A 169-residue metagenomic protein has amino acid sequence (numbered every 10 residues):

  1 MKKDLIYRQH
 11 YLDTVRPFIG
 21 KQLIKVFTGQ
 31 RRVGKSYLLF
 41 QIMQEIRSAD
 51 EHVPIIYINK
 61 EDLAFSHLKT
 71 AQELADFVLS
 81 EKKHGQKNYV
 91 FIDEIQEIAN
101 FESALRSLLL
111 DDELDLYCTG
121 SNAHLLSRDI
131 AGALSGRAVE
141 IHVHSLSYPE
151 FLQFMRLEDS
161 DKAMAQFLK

Functional and structural regions predicted by a protein language model:
K2-G20: Pre-Walker A adenine-sensing motif
F27: Hydrophobic anchor at the beta1->P-loop junction of P-loop NTPases
Q30: P-loop (Walker A) phosphate-binding loop of NTP-binding proteins
K35: Conserved lysine of the Walker
L38, I42: Hydrophobic positions on the alpha1 helix immediately C-terminal to the Walker A/P-loop
I56-N88: Short glycine-rich substrate-engagement loop in P-loop NTPases that contacts/grips substrate
E102-A123, A131-G132: Conserved catalytic/switch belt of AAA+ P-loop NTPases
A123, R128-K169: Interdomain motor-coupling "hinge/lid" segment immediately C-terminal to the ATP-binding subdomain of NTP-driven enzymes
